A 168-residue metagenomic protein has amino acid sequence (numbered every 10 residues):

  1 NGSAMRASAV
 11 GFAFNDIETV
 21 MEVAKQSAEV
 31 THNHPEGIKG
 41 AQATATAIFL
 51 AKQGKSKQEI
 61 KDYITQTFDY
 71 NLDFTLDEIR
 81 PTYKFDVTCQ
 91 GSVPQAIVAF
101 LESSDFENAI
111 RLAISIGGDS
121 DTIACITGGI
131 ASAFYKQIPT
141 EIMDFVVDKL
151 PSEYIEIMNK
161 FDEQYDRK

Functional and structural regions predicted by a protein language model:
N1-S103, N108-I116, G129-A133: Amphipathic alpha-helical interface segments
D121: Conserved catalytic/binding loops enriched for acidic/polar residues
I126: Short phosphate-coordinating micro-motif centered on Lys-Gly-acidic
A133, Q137-K168: Conserved glycine-rich phosphate/nucleotide-binding loop and adjacent Mg2+-coordinating catalytic segment
